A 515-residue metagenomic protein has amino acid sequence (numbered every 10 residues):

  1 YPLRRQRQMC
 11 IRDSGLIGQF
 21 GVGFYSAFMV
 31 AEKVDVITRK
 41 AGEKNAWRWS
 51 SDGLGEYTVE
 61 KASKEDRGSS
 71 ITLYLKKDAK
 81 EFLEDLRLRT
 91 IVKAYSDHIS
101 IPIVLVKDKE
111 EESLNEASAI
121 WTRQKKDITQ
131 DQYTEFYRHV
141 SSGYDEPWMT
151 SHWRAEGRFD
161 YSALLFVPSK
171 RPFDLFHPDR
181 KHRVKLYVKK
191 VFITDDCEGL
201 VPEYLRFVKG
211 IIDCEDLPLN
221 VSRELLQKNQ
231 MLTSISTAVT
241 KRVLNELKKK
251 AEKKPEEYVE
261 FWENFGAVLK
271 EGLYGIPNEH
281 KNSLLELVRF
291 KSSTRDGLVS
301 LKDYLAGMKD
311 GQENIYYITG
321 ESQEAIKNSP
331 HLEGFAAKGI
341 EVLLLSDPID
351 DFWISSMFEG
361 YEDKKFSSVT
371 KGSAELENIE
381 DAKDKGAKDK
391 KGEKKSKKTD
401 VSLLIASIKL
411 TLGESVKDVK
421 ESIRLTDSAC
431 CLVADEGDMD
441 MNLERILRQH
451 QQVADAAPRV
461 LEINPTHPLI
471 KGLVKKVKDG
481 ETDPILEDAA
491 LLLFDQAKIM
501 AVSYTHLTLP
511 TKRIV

Functional and structural regions predicted by a protein language model:
Y1-R7, I11, H506, T511-V515: Single conserved hydrophobic/aromatic residue that forms the stacking wall/gate of nucleotide- or nucleobase-binding
R12-S113: GHKL-type ATPase core
A31-V34, R67-S69, V188, E313 (+1 more regions): Short glycine-/polar-rich loops that comprise or flank the Walker A/P-loop and associated switch/sensor motifs
T38, S51, L73-K77, F166-S169 (+3 more regions): Flexible glycine-/small-residue-rich
L86, V106-G210, S292-K309, E313-N314 (+3 more regions): GHKL/Histidine-kinase-like ATPase module
S100, L114-R123, D160-E256, E260 (+3 more regions): GHKL/Bergerat-fold ATPase module
Y258-S293, G297: Active-site cores of enzymes that catalyze phosphoryl transfer or operate on phosphate-rich substrates
G275, E279, S283-L287, S300-L507 (+1 more regions): C-terminal interaction appendages of subunits in large macromolecular complexes
